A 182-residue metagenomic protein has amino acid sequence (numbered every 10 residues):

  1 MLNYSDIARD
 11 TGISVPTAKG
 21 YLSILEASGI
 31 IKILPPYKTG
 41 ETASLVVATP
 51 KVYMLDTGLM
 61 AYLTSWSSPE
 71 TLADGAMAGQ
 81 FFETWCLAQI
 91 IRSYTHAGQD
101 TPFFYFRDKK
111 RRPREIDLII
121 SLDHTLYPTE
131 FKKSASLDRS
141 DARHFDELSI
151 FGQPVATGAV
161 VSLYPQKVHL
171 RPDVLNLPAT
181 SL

Functional and structural regions predicted by a protein language model:
M1-T125: Accessory nucleic acid-recognition modules appended to NTPase machines
Y62, D138-R139, K167-R171: Switch/connector loops and helix/strand junctions flanking conserved nucleotide-binding motifs in nucleotide-processing
T95-A97, D146-V155: Arginine/glycine-rich "motif VI" loop of SF2 helicases in the C-terminal RecA-like domain
S121, L126-S136: Active-site ExK catalytic segment of metal-dependent nucleases
A135-F145: Active-site-adjacent loop/helix micro-motif of nuclease/hydrolase catalytic cores
P154-S162: Short, hydrophobic beta-strand segments that form beta-sheet elements in well-ordered domains
L163-L182: Domain-level recognition of nuclease-like catalytic cores that cleave nucleotide substrates
